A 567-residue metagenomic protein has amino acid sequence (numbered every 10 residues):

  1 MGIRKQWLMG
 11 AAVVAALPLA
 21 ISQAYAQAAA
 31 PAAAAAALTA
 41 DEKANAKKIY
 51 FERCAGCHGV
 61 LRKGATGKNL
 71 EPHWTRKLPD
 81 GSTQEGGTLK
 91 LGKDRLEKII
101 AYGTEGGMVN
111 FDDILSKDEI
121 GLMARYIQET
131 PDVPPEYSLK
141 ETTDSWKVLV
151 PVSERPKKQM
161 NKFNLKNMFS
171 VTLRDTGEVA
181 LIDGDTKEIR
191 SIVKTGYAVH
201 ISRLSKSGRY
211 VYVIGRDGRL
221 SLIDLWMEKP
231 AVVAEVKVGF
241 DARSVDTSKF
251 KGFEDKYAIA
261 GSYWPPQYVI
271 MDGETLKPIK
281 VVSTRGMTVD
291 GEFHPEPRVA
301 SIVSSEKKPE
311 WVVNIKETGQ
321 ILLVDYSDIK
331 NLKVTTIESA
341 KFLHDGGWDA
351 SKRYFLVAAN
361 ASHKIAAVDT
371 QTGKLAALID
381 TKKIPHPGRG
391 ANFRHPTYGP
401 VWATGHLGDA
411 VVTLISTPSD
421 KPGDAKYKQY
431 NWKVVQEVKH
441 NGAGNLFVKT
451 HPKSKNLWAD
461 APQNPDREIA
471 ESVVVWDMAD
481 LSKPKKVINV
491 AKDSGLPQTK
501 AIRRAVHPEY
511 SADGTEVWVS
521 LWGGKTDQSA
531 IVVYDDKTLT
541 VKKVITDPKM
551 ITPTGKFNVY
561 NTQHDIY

Functional and structural regions predicted by a protein language model:
A30-A36, A40, F51, V109-D175: Flexible coil segments in periplasmic/lumen-exposed cytochrome c-class electron-transfer proteins
A36-K47, G59, K63-A101, R190: Gly/Gly-Pro-rich "capping" loops immediately C-terminal to redox-active cysteine motifs in periplasmic/lumenal
G64-W74, R95-T130: Axial heme c-ligation environment in periplasmic c-type cytochrome domains
W146-F163, R203-K206, V245-E254, H294-K307 (+5 more regions): Structural signature of eukaryotic scaffold interfaces centered on beta-propeller domains
E188-V193, K229-V236, K277-E292, K330-I337 (+4 more regions): A short beta-strand motif characteristic of beta-propeller blades
I223-E228, M271-I279, D325-I329, T370-K374 (+3 more regions): Short loop/turn segments immediately following beta-strands, especially the blade-tip and inter-blade linker loops
V233, K237-E317, K330-E338, L343: Asp-box/WD-like beta-propeller blade repeats and closely related beta-sheet repeat scaffolds
G399-T404, A410-T413, N441-T526: Loop/turn-rich, solvent-exposed surfaces of beta-rich toroidal or solenoidal domains
